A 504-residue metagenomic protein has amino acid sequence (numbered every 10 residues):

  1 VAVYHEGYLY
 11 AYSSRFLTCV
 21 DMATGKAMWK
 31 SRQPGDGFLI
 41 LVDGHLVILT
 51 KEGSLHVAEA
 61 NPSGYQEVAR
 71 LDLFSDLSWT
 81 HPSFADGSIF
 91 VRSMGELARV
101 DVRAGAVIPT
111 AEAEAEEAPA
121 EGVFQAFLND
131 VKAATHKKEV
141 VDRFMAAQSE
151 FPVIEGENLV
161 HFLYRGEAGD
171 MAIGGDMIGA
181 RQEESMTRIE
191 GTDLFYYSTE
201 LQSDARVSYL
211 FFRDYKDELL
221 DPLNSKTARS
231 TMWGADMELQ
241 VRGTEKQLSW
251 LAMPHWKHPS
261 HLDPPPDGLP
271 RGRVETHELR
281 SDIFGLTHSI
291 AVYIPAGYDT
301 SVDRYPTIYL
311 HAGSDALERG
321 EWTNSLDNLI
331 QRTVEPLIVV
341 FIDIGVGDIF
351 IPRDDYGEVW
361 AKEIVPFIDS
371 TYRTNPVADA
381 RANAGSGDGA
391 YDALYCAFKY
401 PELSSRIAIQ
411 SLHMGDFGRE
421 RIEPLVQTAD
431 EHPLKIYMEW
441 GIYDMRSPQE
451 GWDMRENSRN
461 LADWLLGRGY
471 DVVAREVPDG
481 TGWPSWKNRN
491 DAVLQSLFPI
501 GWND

Functional and structural regions predicted by a protein language model:
V1-A111: Noncatalytic, solvent-exposed loop/strand surfaces of beta-propeller-type extracellular/periplasmic domains
A27, A69, A98, M171 (+2 more regions): Short beta-strand segments
A115-Q182, I189-D504: Non-catalytic cap/lid and distal C-terminal segments of serine-dependent acyl enzymes
